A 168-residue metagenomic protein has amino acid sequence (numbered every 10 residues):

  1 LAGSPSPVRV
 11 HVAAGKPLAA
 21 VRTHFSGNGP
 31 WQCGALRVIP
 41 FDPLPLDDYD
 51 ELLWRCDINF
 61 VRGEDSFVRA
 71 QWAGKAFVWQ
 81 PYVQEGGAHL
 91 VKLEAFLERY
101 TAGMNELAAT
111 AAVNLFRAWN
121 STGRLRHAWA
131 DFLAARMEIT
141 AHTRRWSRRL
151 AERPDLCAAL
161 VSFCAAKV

Functional and structural regions predicted by a protein language model:
L1-G3: Histidine-anchored nucleotide/phosphate-binding helix
S6-D42: Catalytic donor nucleotide-activated moiety binding site of glycosyltransferases and closely related
S6-H11, F77-V78, A112-N114: Hydrophobic beta-strand segments of well-ordered beta-sheets in folded domains
A20-H24, Y49, W119, R124-H127: Short, solvent-exposed polar/charged micro-motifs at secondary-structure junctions
G27-G29, V78-W79, F96-L97: Short, hinge-like loop/turn segments at secondary-structure boundaries
P43-K92: A donor-sugar binding/catalytic signature common to diverse glycosyltransferases and related nucleotide-sugar
K92-M104: Post-HExxH zinc-binding segment in Zn-dependent metallohydrolases
A102-V168: C-terminal amphipathic helix plus adjacent low-complexity, charged tail appended to glycosyltransferase catalytic
